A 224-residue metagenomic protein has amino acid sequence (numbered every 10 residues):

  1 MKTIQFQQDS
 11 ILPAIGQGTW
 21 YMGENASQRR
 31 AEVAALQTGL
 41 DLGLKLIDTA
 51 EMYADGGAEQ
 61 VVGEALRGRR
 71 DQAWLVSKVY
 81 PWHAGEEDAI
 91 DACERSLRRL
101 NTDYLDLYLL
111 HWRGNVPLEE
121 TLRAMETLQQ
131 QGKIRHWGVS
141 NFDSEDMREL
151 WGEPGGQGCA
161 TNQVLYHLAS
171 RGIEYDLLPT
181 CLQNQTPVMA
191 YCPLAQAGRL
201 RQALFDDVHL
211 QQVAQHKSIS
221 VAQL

Functional and structural regions predicted by a protein language model:
M1-A73: N-terminal binding-site loop/beta-alpha segment at the start of enzyme catalytic domains that lines or forms
Q5-Q7, L40-D41, V62-Q72, E94-D103 (+3 more regions): Acidic (Asp/Glu)-rich catalytic clusters
Q17, I47, V62, L75 (+7 more regions): Conserved, mostly hydrophobic/aromatic
G18-R30, S77-E87, H111, V116: Active-site mouth loops of central-metabolism enzymes
A26-G39, G85-L100, E120, E145-E149 (+1 more regions): Short, acidic/polar
Q72-A84, L107-H111, N141, V164-Y166: A short, structured active-site edge motif that brings together acidic residues
L97-V116: Active-site groove signature of glycoside hydrolases
R113-Q223: Beta/alpha (TIM)-barrel catalytic core signal, keyed to glycine-rich beta->alpha loops juxtaposed to Asp/Glu that bind
